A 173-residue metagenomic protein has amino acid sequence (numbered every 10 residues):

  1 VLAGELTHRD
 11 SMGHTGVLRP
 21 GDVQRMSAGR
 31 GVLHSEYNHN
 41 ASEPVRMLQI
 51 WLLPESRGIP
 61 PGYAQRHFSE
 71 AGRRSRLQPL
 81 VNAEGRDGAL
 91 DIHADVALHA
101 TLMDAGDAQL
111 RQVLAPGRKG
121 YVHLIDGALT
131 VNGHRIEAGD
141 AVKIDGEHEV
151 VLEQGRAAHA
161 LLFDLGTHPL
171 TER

Functional and structural regions predicted by a protein language model:
V1-R173: Jelly-roll (double-stranded beta-helix
